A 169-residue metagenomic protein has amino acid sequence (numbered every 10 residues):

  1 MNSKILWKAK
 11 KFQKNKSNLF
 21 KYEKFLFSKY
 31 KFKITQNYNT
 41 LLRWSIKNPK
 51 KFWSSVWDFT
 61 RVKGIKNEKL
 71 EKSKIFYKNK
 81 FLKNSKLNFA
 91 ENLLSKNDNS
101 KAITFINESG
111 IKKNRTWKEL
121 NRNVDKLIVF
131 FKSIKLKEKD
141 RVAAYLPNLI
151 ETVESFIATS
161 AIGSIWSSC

Functional and structural regions predicted by a protein language model:
M1-N92: Flexible, non-catalytic linker and terminal segments flanking ANL/adenylate-forming cores
Y30-F32, A90-T116: AMP-dependent adenylate-forming
T40-W44, I103-I157: Conserved AMP-binding/adenylate-forming core of the ANL superfamily
S160: Anion (oxyanion) recognition and catalysis
G163: Structured binding elements
